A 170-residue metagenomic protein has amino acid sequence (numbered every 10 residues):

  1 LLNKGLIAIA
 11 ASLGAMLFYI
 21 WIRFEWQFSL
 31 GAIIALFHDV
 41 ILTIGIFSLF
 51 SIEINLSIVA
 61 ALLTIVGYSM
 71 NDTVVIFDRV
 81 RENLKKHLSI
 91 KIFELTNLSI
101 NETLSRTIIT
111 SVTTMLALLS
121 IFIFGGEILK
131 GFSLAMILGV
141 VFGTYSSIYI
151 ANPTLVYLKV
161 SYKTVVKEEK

Functional and structural regions predicted by a protein language model:
L1, G5-I7, S89-F124, L134 (+2 more regions): Pore- and gate-forming transmembrane helices of large, multi-pass membrane proteins
L2-L42, I46, V112-I121: Internal alpha-helical transmembrane segments of multipass membrane proteins, especially hydrophobic lipid-embedded
F18-I22, H38, Y68, D72 (+3 more regions): Hydrophobic alpha-helical membrane-associated segments
W21-R23, G45-F50, I123-F124, Y149 (+1 more regions): Helix-loop junctions at the membrane-solvent interface of multi-pass transporters, primarily the C-terminal
F28-R81, L138: Hydrophobic transmembrane alpha-helices and their membrane-interface caps in long multi-pass transport proteins
V59-R79, N101, S105, I109-L116 (+1 more regions): Transmembrane alpha-helix detector for multi-pass membrane proteins
E82-N101, S105, N152-K170: Terminal, Lys/Arg-rich, intrinsically disordered segments and adjacent short helical elements of membrane-protein
F124-K170: Hydrophobic alpha-helical transmembrane segments of membrane transport and translocation systems, primarily multi-pass
